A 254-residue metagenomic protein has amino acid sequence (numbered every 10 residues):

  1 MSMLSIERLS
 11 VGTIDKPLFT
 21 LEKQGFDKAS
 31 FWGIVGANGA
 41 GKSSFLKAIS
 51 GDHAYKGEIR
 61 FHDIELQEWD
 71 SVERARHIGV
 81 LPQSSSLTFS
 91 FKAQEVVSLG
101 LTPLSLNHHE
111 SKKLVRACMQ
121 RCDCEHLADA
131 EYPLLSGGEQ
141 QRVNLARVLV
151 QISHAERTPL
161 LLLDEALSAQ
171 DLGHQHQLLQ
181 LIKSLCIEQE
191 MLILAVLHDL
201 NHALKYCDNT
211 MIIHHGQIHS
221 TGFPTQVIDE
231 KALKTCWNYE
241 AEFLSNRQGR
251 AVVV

Functional and structural regions predicted by a protein language model:
V35-A37: The feature captures the beta-strand-to-loop junction immediately N-terminal to the Walker
S50: Helix-to-loop junction immediately C-terminal to a conserved catalytic motif
G57-E65: Conserved ABC transporter NBD signature motif
E65-G79, F89: ABC ATPase NBD coupling module
K112-L127, L149: Conserved ABC ATPase "signature" region
E131-L135, E139: Conserved ABC ATPase signature
E230, K234-V254: ABC ATPase nucleotide-binding domains
